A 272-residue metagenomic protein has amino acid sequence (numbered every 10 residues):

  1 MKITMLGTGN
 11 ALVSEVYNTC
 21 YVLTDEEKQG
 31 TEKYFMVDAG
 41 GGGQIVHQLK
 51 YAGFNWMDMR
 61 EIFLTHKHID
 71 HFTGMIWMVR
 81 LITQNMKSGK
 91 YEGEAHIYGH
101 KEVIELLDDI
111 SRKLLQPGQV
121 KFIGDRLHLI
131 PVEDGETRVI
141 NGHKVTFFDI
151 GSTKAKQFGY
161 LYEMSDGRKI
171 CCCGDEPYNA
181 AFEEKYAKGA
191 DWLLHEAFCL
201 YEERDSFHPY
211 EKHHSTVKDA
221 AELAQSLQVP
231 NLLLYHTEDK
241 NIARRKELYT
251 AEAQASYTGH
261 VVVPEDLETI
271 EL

Functional and structural regions predicted by a protein language model:
M1-A52, K156-D175, W192: Conserved beta-strand hairpin/beta-sheet module of binuclear metal-dependent hydrolase folds, prominently
I3, D38, L49, H66 (+8 more regions): Divalent metal-coordination and catalytic microenvironments
V13-E15, P131-E202: Active-site-proximal loop/helix segment associated with metal-binding centers of metalloenzymes
D25-T31, A52-G53, I82-Y91, L115-F122: Alpha-helix termini
M36-G40, R60-D70, H100, I170-G174 (+3 more regions): Active-site neighborhood of phospho(di)ester-bond hydrolases with catalytic His/Asp-centered motifs
G43-A95: Active-site metal-binding motif and surrounding structural segment of the metallo-beta-lactamase
Y91-K156, V262, D266: Metallo-beta-lactamase
Y178-L267: Cap/insert and terminal regions of metallo-dependent hydrolase folds
